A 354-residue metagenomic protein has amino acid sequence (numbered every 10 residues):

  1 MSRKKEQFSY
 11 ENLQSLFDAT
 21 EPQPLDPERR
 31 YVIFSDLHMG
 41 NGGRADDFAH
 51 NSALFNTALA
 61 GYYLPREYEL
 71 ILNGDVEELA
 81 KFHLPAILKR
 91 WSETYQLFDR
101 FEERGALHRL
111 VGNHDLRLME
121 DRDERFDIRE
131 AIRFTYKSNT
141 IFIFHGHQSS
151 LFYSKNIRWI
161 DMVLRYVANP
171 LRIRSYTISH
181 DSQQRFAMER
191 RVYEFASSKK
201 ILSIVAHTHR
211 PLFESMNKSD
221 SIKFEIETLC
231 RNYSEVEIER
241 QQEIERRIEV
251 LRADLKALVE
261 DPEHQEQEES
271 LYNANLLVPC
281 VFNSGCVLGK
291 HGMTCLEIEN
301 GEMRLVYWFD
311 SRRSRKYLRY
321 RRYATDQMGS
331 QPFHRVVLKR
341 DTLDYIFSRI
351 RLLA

Functional and structural regions predicted by a protein language model:
M1-A354: Extended recognition/assembly regions associated with phosphoester-bond processing machinery
